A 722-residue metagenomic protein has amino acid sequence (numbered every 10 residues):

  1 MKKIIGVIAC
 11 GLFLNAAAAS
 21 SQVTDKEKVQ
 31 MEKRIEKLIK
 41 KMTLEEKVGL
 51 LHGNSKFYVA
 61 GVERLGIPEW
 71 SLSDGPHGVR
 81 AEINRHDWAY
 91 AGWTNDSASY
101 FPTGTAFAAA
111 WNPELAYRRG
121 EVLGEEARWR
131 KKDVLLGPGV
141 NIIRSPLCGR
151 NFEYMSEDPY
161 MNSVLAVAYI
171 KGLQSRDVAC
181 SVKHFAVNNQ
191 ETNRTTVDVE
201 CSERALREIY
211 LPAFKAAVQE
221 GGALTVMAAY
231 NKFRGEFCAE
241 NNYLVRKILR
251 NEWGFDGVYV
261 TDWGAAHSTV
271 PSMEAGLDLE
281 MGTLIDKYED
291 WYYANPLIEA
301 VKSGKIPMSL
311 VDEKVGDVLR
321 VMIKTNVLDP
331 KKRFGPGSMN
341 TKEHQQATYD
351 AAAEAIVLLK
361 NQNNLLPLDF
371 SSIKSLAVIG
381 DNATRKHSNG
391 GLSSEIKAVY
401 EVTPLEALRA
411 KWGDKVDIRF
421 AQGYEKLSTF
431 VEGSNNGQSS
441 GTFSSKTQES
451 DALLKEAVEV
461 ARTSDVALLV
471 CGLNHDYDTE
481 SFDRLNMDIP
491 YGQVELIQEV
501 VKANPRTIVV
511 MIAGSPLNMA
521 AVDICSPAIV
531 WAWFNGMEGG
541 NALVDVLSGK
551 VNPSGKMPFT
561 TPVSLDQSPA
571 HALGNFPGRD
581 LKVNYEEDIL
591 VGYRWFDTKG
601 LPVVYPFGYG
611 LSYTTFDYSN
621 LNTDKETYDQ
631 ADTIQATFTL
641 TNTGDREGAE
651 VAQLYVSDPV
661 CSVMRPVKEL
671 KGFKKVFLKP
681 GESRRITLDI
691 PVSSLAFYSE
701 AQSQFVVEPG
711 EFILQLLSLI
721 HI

Functional and structural regions predicted by a protein language model:
M1-K26: Bacterial Sec-dependent N-terminal signal peptides
A17-F697, V706-L716: Glycoside hydrolase catalytic-domain context in secreted enzymes
E700-Q702: Short beta-alpha junctions and helix-cap segments that line functional grooves
I720-I722: Conserved small/polar residues in nucleotide/adenosyl-binding loops
